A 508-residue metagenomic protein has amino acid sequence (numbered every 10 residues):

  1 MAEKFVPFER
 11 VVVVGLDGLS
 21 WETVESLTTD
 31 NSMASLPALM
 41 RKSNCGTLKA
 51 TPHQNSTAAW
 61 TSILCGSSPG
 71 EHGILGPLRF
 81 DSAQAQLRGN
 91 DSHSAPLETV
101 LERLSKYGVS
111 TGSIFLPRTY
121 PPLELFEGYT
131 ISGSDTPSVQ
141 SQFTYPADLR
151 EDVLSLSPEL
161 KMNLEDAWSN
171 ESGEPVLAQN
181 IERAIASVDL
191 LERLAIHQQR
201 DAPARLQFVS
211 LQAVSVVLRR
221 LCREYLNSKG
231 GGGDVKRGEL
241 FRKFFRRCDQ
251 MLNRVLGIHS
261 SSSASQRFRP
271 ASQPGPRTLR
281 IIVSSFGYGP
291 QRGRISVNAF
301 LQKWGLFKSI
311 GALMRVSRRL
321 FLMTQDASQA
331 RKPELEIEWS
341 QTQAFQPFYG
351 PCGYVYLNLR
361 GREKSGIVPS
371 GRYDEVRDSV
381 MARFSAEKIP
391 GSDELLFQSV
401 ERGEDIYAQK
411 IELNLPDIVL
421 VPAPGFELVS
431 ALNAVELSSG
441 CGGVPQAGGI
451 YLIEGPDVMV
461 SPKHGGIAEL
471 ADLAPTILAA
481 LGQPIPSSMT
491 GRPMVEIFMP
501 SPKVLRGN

Functional and structural regions predicted by a protein language model:
P7, L16, E25, P77-Y107 (+6 more regions): Secreted, luminal/periplasmic, and some membrane-associated catalytic domains that remodel anionic oxygen-ester
F8, W21-A202, V214-R219, D326 (+1 more regions): Active-site-proximal alpha/beta segments of enzymes that process anionic O-linked groups
G15, T47, S110-L116, L206-S210 (+2 more regions): A structural signal for short, well-ordered beta-strand segments and their strand-loop junctions that often border
A34, A58, A95-E102, D189 (+8 more regions): A structural signal for well-ordered alpha-helical segments within the folded catalytic domains of diverse enzymes
P122-E124, R193-R254, P351-C352, L357-G371: Active-site His/acidic residue clusters
V421-A474: Low-complexity, glycine/alanine/valine/leucine- and proline-rich hydrophobic stretches
I467, L473, L478, Q483 (+1 more regions): Long, internal low-complexity/basic segments
